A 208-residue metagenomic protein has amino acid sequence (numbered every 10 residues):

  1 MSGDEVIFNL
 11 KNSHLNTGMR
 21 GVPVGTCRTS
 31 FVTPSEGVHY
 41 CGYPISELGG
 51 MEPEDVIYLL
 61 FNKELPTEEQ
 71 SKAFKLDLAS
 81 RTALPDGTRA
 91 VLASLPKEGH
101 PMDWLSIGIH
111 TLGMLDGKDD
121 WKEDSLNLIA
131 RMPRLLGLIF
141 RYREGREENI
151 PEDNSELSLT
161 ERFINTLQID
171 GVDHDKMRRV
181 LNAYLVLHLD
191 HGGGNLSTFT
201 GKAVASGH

Functional and structural regions predicted by a protein language model:
M1-H208: Hydrophobic alpha-helical bundle cores within soluble ligand-binding/oligomerization subdomains
